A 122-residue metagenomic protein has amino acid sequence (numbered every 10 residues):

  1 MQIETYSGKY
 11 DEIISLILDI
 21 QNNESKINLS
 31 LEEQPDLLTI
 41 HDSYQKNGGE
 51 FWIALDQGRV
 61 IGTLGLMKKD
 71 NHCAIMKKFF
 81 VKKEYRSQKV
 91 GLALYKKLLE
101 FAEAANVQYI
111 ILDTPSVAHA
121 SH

Functional and structural regions predicted by a protein language model:
M1, T5-K77, K82-K83, Y95-K97 (+1 more regions): Acetyl-CoA-dependent GNAT
Y85, K89: Glycine-rich phosphate-binding loop
A102-T114: Conserved GNAT acetyl-CoA-binding A-motif
L112-H122: Conserved beta-strand-loop-alpha-helix junction that forms the acyl-donor binding cleft
